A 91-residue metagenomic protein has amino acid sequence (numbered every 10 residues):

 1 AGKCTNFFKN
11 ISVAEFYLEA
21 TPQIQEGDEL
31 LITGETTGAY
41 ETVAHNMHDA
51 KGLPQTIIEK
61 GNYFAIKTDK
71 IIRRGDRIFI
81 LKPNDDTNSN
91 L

Functional and structural regions predicted by a protein language model:
A1-L91: Beta-strand/loop-dominated core regions that host nucleotide or nucleotide-derived cofactor-binding catalytic loops
